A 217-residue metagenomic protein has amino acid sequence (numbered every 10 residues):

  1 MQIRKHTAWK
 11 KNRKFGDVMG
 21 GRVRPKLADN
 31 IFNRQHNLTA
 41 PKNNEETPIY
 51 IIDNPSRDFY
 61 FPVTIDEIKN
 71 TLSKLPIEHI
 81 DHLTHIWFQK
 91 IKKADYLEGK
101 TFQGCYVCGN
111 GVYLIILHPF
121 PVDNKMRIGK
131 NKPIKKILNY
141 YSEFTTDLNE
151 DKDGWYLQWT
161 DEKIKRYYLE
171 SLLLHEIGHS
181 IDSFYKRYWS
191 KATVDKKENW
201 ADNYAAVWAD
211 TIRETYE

Functional and structural regions predicted by a protein language model:
M1-S142, W155-E162: A metal-dependent hydrolase signature that marks the N-terminal structural subdomain at the beginning of catalytic folds
T64, E170, K197: Hydrophobic (often cysteine-bearing) scaffold residues that line and stabilize catalytic clefts of nucleotide/cofactor
T71-H79, I177, A205-I212: Hydrophobic, Leu/Ile/Phe/Ala-enriched alpha-helical segments that form helix-helix packing faces
H82, Y188, T215-Y216: Short, flexible/disordered secondary-structure transition segments
N124-R127, I181, W189-K191: Short catalytic/ligand-binding loop motif for oxyanion handling, primarily in non-cytosolic enzymes, centered on
L148-L173, Y188-A192: Short pre-active-site segment immediately N-terminal to the catalytic Zn-binding motif
S171-F184, A201: Active-site recognition of the HExxH zinc-binding catalytic motif
A192-E217: Post-HExxH zinc-binding segment in Zn-dependent metallohydrolases
